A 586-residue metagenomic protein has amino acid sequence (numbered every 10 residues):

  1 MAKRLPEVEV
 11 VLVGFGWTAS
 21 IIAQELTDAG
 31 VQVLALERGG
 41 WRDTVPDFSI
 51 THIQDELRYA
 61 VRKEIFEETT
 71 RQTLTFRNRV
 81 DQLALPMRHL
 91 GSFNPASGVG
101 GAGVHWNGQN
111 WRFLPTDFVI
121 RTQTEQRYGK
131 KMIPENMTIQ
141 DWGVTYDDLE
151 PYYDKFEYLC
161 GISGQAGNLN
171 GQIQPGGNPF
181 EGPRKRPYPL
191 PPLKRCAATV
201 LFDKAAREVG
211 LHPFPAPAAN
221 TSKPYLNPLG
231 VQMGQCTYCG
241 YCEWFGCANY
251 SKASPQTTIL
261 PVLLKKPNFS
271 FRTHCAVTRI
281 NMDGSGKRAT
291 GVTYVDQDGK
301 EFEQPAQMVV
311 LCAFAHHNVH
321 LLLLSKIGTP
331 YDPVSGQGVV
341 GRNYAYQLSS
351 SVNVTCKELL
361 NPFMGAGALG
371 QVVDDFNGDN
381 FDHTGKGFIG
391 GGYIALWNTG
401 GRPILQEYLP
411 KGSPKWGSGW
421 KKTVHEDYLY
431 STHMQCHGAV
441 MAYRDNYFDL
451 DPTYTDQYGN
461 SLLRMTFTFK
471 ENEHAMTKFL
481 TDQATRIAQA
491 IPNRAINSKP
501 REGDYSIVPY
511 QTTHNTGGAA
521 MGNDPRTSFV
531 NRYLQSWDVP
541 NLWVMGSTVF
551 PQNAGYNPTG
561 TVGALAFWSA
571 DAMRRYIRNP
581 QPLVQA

Functional and structural regions predicted by a protein language model:
K3-T18: Beta1/beta-strand and adjacent pyrophosphate-binding region of the FAD-binding site in flavoprotein oxidoreductases
G14-G16, R38, S547: Glycine-rich Rossmann-fold phosphate-binding loop(s) that bind the pyrophosphate of adenine dinucleotide cofactors
E25-D28, Q32, G39-E56, Y250 (+9 more regions): Glycine-rich loop(s) and the adjacent beta-strand/alpha-helix scaffold that form part
G40-I65, A96-G98, A102-N107: Conserved N-terminal glycine-rich FAD pyrophosphate-binding loop of Rossmann-like flavoproteins
T44-D47, S163-R184, R494-Y505, N579-A586: Short, glycine/acidic-rich hinge or "gate" loops at secondary-structure transitions that mediate conformational
Y59-V61, E67-T75, L85-S92, N107-Q109 (+2 more regions): Conserved redox-cofactor binding core of oxidoreductases
N78-Q126, I133, M137, W142-Y146 (+6 more regions): FAD cofactor-binding and catalytic pocket of flavoenzymes
A216-A219, Y238-C242, T278-D283, L429-V440 (+2 more regions): A glycine-rich dinucleotide-binding beta-alpha-beta segment and adjacent secondary-structure elements that constitute
